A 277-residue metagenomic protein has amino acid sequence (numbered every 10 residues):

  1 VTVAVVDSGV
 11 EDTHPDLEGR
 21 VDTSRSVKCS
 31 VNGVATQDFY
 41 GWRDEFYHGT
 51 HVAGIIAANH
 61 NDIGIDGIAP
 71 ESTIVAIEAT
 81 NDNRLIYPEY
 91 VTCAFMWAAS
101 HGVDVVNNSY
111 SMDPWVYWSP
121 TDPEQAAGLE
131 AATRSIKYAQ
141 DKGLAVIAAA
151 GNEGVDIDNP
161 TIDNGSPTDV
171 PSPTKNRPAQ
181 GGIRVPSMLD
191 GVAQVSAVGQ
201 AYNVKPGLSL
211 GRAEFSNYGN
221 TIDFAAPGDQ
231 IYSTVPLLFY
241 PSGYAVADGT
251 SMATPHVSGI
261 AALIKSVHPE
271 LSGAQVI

Functional and structural regions predicted by a protein language model:
V1-T73, T80-I86, Y90-L129, V146 (+4 more regions): Active-site core segment of subtilase-fold serine proteases
T2, T13, T23, H48-H51 (+7 more regions): Residues that flank catalytic or metal-binding motifs in active/ligand-binding sites
D7, G49, G151, S251 (+1 more regions): Conserved G/P- and acidic residue-centered "switch" motifs that form tight phosphate/ATP-binding loops in soluble
G9, N59-H60, V198, G228-Q230: Short loop segments at secondary-structure junctions
V34-R43, I65, M112-D223, Q230-V257 (+1 more regions): Substrate-binding/specificity loop regions of serine endopeptidase catalytic domains, predominantly subtilases
A53-I56, V75-N81, D104-V105, G228-I277: Hydrolase catalytic cores
A98, A139, I264, H268: Hydrophobic pocket-lining residues that define ligand/cofactor binding sites across diverse proteins
